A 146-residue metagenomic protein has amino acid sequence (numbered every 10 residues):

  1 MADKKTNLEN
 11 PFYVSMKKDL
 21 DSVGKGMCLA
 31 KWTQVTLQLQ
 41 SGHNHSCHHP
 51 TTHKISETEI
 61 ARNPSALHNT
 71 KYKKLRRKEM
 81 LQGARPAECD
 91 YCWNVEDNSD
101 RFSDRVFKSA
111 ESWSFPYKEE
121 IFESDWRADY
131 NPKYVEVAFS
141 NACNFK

Functional and structural regions predicted by a protein language model:
M1-A2: Iron-sulfur (Fe-S) cluster-binding modules
T6-E111, N131: Accessory C-terminal segments flanking Radical SAM cores
L39-G42, F139, N144: Generic structural signal for small/hydrophobic residues in well-ordered secondary structure, especially within
P116-K133: Short Fe-S-cluster ligation motifs
Y130-A142: Core AdoMet radical
